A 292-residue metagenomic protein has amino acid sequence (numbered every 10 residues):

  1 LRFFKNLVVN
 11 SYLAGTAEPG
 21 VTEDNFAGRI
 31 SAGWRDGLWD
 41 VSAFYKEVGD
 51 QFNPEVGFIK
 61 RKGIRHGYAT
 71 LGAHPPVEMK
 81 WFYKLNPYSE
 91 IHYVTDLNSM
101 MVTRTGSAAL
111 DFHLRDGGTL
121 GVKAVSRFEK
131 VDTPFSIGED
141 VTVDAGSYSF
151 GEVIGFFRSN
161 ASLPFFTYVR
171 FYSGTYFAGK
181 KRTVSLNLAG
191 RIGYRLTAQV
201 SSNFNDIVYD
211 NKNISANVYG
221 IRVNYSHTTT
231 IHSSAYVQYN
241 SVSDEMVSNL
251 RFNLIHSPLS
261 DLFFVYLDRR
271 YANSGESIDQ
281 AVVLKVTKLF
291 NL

Functional and structural regions predicted by a protein language model:
L1: Aromatic-lined, polymer-binding surfaces characteristic of secreted/periplasmic polysaccharide-degrading enzymes
F4-L7, S11-L292: Exposed, low-structure sequence patches enriched in small/polar residues
